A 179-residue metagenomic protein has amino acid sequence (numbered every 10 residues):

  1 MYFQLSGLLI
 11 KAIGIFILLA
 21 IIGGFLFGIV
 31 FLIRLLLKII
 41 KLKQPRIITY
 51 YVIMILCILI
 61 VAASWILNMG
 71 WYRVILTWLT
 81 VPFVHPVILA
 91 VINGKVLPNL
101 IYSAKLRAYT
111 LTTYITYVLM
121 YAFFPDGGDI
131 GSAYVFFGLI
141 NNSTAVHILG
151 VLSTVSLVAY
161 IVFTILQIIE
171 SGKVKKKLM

Functional and structural regions predicted by a protein language model:
Y2-I15, M69-T77, F123-V151: Interfacial non-cytosolic loop connecting adjacent transmembrane helices
F3-Q4, K38-K43, N68, G94 (+3 more regions): Short, flexible coil/linker elements and helix-boundary hinge sites characteristic of intrinsically disordered
K11-L89: Transmembrane alpha-helical insertion/packing segments
F16-G23, I47-M54, V135-K173: Alpha-helical membrane-associated segments of multi-pass integral membrane proteins
I29-I40, I161-M179: Cytosolic juxtamembrane helix at the C-terminal end of the final transmembrane segment
L36-I40, K95, N99, D126 (+1 more regions): Membrane-interface elements of multi-pass transporters and channels
V81-L111: Cytoplasmic juxtamembrane interface segments
L106-G127: Hydrophobic alpha-helical membrane-insertion segments
